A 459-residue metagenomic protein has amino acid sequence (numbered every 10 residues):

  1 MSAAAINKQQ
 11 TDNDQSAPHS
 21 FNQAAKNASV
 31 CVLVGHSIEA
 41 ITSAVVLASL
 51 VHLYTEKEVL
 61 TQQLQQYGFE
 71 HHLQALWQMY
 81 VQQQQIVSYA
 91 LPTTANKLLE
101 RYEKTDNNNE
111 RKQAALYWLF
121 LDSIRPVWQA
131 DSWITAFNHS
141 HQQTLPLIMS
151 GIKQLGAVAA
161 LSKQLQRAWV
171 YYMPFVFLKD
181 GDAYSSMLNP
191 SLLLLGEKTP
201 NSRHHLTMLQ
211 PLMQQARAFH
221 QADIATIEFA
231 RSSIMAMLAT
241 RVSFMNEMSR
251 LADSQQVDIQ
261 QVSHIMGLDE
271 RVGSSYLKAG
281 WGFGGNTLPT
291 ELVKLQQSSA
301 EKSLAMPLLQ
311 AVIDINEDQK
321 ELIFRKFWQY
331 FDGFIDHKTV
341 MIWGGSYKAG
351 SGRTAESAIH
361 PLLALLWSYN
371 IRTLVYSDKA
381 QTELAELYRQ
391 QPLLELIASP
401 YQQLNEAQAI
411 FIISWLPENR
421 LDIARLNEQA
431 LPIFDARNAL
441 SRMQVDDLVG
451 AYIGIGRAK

Functional and structural regions predicted by a protein language model:
S2-A90, T339-Y376: NAD(P)+-binding Rossmann beta1-loop-alpha1 motif at the extreme N-terminus of oxidoreductases
D14, H19-S20, S49, Y80-Q84 (+4 more regions): Internal alpha-helical scaffold of NAD(P)-dependent oxidoreductase catalytic cores
D14, P18, H52-A115, S123-V127 (+1 more regions): Conserved N-terminal Rossmann-fold NAD(P) cofactor-binding segment
A24-N27, E110-K112, K326-V340: Glycine-rich phosphate/diphosphate-binding loops that line cofactor/substrate pockets in enzymes
T94-E103, N107-G181, A439-D446: Rossmann-like NAD(P)(H) cofactor-binding subdomain of soluble oxidoreductases
L121-W133, S351-S357, S414-R425: Glycine/threonine-rich flexible loop motifs
I234, V257, I265-M266, E270-L288 (+3 more regions): Hydrophobic helix-and-loop "lid/oligomerization" segment in the mid-to-C-terminal part of catalytic domains
Y388-K459: Rossmann-like adenosine-cofactor binding region
